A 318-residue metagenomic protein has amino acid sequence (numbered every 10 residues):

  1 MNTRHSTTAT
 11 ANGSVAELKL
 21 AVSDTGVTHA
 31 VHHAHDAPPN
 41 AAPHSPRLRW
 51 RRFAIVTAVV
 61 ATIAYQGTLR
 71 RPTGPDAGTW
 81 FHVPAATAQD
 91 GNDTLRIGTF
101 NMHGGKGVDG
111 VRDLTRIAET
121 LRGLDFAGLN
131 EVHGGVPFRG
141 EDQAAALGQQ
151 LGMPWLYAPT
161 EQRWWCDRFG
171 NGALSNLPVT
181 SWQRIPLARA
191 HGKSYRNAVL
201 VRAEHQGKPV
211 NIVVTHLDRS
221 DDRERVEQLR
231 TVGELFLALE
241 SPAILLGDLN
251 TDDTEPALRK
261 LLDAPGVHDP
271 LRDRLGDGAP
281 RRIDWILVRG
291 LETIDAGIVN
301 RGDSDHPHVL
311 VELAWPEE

Functional and structural regions predicted by a protein language model:
N2-H5, N12-K19, D24-Q150, R163-W165 (+2 more regions): N-terminal, active-site-proximal structural segment of metallo-dependent hydrolase catalytic domains
R51-F53, G207, D269: Bulky hydrophobic segments
T68, P72-G78, V213-T215, G297 (+2 more regions): Membrane-proximal envelope and lipid/glycan-remodeling enzymes
A85-I97, D167-F169, N176-T180, K193-V214 (+1 more regions): Beta-strand-turn-beta hairpins that frame and shape the catalytic cleft of phosphate-ester-processing enzymes
L95-M102, R116-G140, L174, V201 (+5 more regions): Active-site beta-strand/loop signature of hydrolases that rely on acidic residues for catalysis
G104-K106, R184-R189, T215-R223: Surface-exposed cleft-lining segments at the edges of enzyme active sites
D109-G110, V136-G140, M153-A173, H191-Y195 (+2 more regions): Active site of divalent-metal-dependent phosphoester/diester hydrolases
R122-L129, G148-G152, L156, V179 (+2 more regions): Sec-exported extracytoplasmic/periplasmic mature domains
